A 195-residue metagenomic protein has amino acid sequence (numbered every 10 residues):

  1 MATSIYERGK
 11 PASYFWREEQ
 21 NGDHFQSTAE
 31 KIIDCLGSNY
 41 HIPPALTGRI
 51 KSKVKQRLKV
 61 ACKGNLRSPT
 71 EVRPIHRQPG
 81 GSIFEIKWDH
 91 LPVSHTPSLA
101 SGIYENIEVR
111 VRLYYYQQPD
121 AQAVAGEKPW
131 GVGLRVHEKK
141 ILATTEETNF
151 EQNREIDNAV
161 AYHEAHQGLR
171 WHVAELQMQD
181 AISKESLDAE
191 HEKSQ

Functional and structural regions predicted by a protein language model:
M1-V109, A121-A125, E138-Q195: Basic, Lys/Arg-enriched alpha-helical interface segments
R112: GIY-YIG-like beta-to-alpha core
Q118-L134: Active-site beta-strand-loop-beta-strand hairpin of nuclease catalytic cores that positions key catalytic residues
